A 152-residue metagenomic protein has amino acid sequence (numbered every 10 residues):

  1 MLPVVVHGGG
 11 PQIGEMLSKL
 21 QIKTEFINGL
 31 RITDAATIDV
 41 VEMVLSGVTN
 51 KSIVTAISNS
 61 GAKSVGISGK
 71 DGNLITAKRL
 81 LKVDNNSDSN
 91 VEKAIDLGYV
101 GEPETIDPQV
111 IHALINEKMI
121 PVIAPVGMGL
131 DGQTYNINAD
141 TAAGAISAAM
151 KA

Functional and structural regions predicted by a protein language model:
M1-A152: Nucleotide/pyrophosphate-binding catalytic subdomain
